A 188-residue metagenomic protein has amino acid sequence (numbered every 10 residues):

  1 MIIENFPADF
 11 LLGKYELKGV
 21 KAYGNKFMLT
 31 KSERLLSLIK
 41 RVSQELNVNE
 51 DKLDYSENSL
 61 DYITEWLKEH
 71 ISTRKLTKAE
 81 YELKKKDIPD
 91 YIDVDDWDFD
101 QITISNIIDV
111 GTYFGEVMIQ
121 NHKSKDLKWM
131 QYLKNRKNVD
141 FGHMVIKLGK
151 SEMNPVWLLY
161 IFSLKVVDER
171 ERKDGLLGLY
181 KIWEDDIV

Functional and structural regions predicted by a protein language model:
M1-D100, I187-V188: The feature captures two recurrent sequence modes
V48-Y55, K128, L148-E152: Short, exposed beta-strand "edge-strand" segments with a Pro/Gly-rich flavor and a Y/T-containing core
L67-I71, V117, N121-H122, K165-V166: Generic structural signal for hydrophobic core residues of well-folded globular domains
R74-E82, F99-S105, G149-S163: Short, Lys/Arg-enriched charge-dense amphipathic segments
P89-N138: Aromatic- and glycine-enriched beta-alpha-beta binding-site module
L133-V188: A recognition module on extended beta-rich or small alphabeta surfaces enriched in W/G with H and D/E
